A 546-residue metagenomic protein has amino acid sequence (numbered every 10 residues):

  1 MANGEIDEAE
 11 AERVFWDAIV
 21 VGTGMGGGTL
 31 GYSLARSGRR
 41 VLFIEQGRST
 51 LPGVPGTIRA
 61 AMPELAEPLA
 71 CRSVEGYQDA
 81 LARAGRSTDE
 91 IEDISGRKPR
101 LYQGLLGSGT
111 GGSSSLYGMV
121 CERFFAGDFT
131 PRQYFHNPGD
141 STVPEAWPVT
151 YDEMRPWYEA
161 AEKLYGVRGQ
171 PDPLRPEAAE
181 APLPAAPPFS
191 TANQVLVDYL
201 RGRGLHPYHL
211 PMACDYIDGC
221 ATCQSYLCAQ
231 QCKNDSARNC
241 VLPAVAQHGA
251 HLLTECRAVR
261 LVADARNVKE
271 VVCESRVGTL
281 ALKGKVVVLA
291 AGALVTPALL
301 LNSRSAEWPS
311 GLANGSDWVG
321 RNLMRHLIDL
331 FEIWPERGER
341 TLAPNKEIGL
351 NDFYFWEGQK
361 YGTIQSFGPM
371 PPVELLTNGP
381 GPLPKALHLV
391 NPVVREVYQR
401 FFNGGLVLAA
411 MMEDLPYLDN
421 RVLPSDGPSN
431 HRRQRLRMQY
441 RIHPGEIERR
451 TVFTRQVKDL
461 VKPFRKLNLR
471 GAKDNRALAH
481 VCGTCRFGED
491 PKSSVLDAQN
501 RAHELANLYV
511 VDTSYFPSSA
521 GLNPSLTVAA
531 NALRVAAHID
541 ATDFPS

Functional and structural regions predicted by a protein language model:
A2-P138, V143, P148, D152 (+4 more regions): N-terminal glycine-rich phosphate/pyrophosphate-binding loop and immediately adjacent elements
E12, G26, A291-G292, G315 (+4 more regions): Secondary-structure capping and boundary motifs in well-ordered enzyme cores
V20, G24-M25, T29, T191 (+2 more regions): Residue-level detector of alpha-helix initiation sites
T23, K233, K269, L312 (+2 more regions): Alpha-helix N-cap/helix-initiation motif
R36, R40-E64, Q247, C256 (+6 more regions): Glycine-rich loop(s) and the adjacent beta-strand/alpha-helix scaffold that form part
L69, S73-S87, D93, R97-Q103 (+6 more regions): Conserved redox-cofactor binding core of oxidoreductases
T88-S113, Y117, C121-R123, D128-P131 (+5 more regions): FAD cofactor-binding and catalytic pocket of flavoenzymes
H209-A229, V259-N267, N403-D414, D419 (+2 more regions): A glycine-rich dinucleotide-binding beta-alpha-beta segment and adjacent secondary-structure elements that constitute
